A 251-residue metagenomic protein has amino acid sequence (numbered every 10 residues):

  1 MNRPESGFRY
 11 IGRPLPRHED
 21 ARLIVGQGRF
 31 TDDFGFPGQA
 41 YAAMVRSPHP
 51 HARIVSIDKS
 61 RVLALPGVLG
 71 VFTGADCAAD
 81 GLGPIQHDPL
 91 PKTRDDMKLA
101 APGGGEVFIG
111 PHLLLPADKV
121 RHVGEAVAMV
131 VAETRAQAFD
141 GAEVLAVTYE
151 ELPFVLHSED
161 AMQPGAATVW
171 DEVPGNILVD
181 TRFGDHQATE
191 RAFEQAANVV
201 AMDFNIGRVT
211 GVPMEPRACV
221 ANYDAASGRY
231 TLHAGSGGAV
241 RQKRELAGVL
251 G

Functional and structural regions predicted by a protein language model:
M1-G251: Structural alpha/beta core scaffold segments of enzyme domains
